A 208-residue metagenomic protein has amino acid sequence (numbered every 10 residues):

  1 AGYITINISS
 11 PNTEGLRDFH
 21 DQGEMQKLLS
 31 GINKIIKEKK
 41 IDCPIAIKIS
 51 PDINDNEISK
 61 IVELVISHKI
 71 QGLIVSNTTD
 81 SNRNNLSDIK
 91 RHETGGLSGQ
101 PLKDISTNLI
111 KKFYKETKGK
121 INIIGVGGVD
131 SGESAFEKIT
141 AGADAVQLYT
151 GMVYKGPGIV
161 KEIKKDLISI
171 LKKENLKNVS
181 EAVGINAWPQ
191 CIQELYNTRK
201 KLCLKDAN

Functional and structural regions predicted by a protein language model:
I4-N7, I45-I49, L73-V75, N122-G127 (+2 more regions): Hydrophobic faces of well-ordered beta-strands that scaffold small-molecule active sites in alpha/beta enzyme cores
I8, G72-S81, G128-V129, S134-E162: Glycine-rich phosphate-binding active-site loops on the catalytic face of alpha/beta enzymes
P11-E24, L64-G119: Glycine/Thr-rich beta-alpha phosphate-binding loop at enzyme active sites
Q22-N33, I58-E63, I110, A135 (+2 more regions): Generic structural signal for well-ordered alpha-helices, preferentially at hydrophobic/aromatic core positions
E38-P51, F113-G125: Short beta-strand/loop segments at the ligand-binding rim of alpha/beta enzyme cores
I53-S67, Y114-G119, V129-V146: Catalytic cores of alpha/beta
N82-G99, M152-L176: C-terminal helical cap(s) of enzyme catalytic domains, especially alpha/beta-barrels
K103, K165-N208: Extended, intrinsically disordered, low-complexity segments
